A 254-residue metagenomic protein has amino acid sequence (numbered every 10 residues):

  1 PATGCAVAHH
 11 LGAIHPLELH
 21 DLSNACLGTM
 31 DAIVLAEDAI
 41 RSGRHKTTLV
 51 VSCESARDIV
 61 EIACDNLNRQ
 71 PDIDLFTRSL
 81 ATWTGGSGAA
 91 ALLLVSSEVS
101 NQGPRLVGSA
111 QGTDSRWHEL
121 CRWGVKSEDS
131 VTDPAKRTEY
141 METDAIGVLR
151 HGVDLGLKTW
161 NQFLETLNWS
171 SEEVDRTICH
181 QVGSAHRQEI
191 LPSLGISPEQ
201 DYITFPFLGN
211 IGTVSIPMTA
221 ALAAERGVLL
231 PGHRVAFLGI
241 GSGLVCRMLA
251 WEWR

Functional and structural regions predicted by a protein language model:
P1-A13, D58-Q70, S127-A135, H186-I196: Acidic-glycine-rich active-site phosphate/pyrophosphate-binding loop
A2, A8, I14-H15, D21-R41 (+4 more regions): Claisen-condensing/thiolase-fold acyl-transfer catalytic domains that form or cleave C-C bonds in fatty acid
S23, T48-E54, L94, F237-I240: Short beta-strand segments
G28-D31, A56-E61, S115-W117: Short, well-ordered, mixed-charge alpha-helical segments that flank or form enzyme active sites
D38-T47, V95-G103, N168-S170: Secondary-structure boundary elements
G43-T84: Flexible, glycine-rich active-site loops centered on histidine and acidic residues that chelate a metal or position
S52-E54, S109-Q111, Q181-V182, I240: Short, well-ordered beta-to-alpha junction loops that form the rim of enzyme active sites and present histidine/acidic
P71-R150, K158, I240, E252-R254: Condensing-enzyme catalytic core mediating Claisen C-C bond formation in acyl metabolism
